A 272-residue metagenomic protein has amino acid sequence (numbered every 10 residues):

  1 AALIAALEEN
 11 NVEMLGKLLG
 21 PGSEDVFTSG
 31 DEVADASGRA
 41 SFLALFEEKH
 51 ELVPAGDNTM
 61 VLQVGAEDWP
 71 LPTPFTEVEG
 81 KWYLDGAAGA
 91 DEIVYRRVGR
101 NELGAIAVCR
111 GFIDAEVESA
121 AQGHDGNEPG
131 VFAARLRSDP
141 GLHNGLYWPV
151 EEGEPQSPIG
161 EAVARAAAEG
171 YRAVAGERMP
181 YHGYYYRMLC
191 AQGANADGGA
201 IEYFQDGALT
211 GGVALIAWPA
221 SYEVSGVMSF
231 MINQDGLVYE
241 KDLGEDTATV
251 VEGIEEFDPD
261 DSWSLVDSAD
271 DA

Functional and structural regions predicted by a protein language model:
L3-I4, V12, G16-G20, P72 (+3 more regions): Extracytoplasmic/secreted envelope proteins and their assembly/folding machinery, especially bacterial periplasmic
I4-G16, S119-G126: Short acidic-aromatic low-complexity motifs
N11-S23, G130-L136: Short, well-ordered alpha-helical segments enriched in acidic and aromatic residues
S23-L71, A175, M179-H182, R187 (+2 more regions): Surface-exposed, charged secondary-structure patches
T59-L103, A107-R110, L237-K241: Short beta-strand edge/turn micro-motifs at domain boundaries
V94-R135: Surface-exposed beta-loop interaction hotspot
S119-V224: Flexible, glycine-rich surface segments
G211-D260, D267: C-terminal soluble interaction/assembly domains
